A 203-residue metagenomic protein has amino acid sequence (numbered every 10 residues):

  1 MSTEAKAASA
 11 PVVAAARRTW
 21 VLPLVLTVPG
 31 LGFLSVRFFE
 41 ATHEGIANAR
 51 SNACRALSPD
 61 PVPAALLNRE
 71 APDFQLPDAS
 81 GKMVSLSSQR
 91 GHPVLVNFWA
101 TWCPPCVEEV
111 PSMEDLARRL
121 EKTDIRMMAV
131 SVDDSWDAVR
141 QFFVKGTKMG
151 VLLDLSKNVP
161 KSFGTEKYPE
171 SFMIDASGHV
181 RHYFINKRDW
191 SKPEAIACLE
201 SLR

Functional and structural regions predicted by a protein language model:
M1-E70: N-terminal targeting signals for export/organelle localization
A49-N52, M173-R203: Thiol-/selenol-based redox modules, centered on thioredoxin-like and closely related oxidoreductase domains
A65-N68, D73-V94: A short beta-strand-turn-helix
R90, F98-D115: Conserved redox-active cysteine motifs that mediate thiol-disulfide chemistry, especially di-cysteine Cys-X(1-2)-Cys
E114-R118, E200: A structural alpha-helix within SAM-dependent methyltransferase catalytic domains
M128-V130, R140-S177, I185: Short, internal strand/loop/helix patches that form the active-site neighborhood or redox-interaction surface
